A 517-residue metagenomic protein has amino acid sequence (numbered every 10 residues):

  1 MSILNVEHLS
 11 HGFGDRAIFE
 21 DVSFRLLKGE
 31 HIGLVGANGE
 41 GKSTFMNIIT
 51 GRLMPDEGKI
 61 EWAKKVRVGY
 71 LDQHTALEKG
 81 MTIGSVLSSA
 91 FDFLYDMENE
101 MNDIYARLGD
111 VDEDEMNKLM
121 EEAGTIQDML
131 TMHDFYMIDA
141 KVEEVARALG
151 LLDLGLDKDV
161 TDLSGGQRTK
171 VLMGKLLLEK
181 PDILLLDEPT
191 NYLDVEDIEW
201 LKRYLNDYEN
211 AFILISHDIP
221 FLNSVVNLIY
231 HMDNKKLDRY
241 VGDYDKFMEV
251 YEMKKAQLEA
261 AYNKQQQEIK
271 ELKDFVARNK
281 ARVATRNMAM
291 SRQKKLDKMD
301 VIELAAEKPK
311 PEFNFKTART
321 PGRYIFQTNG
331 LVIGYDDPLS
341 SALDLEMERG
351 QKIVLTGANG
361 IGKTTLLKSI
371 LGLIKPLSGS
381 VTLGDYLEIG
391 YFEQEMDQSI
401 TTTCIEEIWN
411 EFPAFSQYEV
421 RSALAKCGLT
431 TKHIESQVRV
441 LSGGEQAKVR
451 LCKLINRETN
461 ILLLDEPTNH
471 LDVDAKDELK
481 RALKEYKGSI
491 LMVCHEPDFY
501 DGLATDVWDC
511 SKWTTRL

Functional and structural regions predicted by a protein language model:
M1-A260, P309, A318-L517: ABC ATP-binding cassette signature C-motif
V250-D300, A305: Intracellular alpha-helical coupling/juxtamembrane segments of multi-pass membrane proteins
F313-F315: Post-kinase regulatory C-tail/linker adjacent to protein kinase catalytic domains
